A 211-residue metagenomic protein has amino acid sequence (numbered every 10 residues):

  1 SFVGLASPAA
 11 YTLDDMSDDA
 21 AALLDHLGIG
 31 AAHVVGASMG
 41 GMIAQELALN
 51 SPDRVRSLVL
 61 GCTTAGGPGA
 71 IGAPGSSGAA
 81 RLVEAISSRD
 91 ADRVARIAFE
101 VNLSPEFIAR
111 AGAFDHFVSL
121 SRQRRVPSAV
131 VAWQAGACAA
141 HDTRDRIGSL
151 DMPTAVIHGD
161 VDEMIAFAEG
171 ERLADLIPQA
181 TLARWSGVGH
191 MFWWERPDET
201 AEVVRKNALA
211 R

Functional and structural regions predicted by a protein language model:
S1-V35, E202: Active-site loop/oxyanion-hole signature of alpha/beta-hydrolase fold enzymes
V34-G36, G61, I157: Short beta-strand immediately N-terminal to the catalytic nucleophile in serine-hydrolase-like folds
G36, G40, A44: Gly/Ala-rich beta-loop-alpha elbow adjacent to hydrolase catalytic centers
Q45, L49-N50, V55-S88, V130: Flexible "cap/lid" loop of the alpha/beta hydrolase fold
A91-R146: Conserved alpha/beta-hydrolase catalytic His-Asp/Glu region
L150, V156-H158, D162: Short beta-strand/loop motif that positions the catalytic acidic residue of the alpha/beta-hydrolase fold
E163-E169: Conserved alpha/beta-hydrolase "acid-adjacent" motif
A180-R211: Catalytic active-site module of serine/aspartate enzymes centered on a nucleophile-bearing elbow/loop
